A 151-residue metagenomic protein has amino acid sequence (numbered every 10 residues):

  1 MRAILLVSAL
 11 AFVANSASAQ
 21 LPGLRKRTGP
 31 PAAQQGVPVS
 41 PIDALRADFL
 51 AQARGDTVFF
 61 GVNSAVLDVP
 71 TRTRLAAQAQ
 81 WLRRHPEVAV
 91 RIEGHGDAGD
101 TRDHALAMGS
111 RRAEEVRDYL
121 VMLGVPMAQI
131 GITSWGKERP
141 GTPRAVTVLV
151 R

Functional and structural regions predicted by a protein language model:
M1-I4: Positively charged n-region of N-terminal signal peptides that target proteins for export
V13-S16: N-terminal signal peptide c-region/cleavage motif recognized by signal peptidases
Q20-A89: Periplasmic peptidoglycan-binding/tethering modules of Gram-negative envelope proteins
G55-T57, L75-R111, I130-G141: Short, surface-exposed beta-strand segments enriched in small/polar/acidic residues
F59-N63, V121, I130-R151: Short histidine
R74, E115-M122: Structural preference for long, well-ordered alpha-helical segments within the folded cores of structured domains
